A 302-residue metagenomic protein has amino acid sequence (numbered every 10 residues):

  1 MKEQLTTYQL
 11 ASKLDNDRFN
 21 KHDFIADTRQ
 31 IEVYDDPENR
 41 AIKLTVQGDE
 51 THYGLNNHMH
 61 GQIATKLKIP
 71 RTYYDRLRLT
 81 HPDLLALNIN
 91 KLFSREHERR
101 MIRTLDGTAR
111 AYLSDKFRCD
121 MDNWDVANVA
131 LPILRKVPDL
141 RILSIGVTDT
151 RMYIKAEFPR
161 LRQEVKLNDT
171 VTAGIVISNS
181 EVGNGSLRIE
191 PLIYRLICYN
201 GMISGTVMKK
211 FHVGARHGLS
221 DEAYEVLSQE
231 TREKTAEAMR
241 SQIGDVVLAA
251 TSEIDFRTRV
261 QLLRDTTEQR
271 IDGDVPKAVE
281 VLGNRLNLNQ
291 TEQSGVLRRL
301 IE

Functional and structural regions predicted by a protein language model:
M1-N128, V137: Feature for intrinsically disordered/low-complexity regulatory segments and propeptides
R118-E302: Intrinsic disorder/low-complexity polar-acidic segments
